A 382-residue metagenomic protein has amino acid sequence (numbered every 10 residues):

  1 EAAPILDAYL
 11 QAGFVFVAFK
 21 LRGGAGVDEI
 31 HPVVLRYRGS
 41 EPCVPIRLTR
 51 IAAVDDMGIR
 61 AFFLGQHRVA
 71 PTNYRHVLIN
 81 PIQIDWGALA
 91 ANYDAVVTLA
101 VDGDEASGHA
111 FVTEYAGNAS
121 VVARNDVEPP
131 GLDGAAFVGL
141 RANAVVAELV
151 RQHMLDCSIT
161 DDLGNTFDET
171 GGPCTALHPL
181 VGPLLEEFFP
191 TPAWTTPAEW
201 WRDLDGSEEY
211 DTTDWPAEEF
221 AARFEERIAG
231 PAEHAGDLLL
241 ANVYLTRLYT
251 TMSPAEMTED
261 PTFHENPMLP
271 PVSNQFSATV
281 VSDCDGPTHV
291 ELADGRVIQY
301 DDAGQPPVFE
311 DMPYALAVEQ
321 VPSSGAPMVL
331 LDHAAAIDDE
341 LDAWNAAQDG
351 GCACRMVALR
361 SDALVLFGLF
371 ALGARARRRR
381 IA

Functional and structural regions predicted by a protein language model:
A3-N345: Accessory, solvent-exposed terminal regions and/or long lumenal/extracellular loops of proteins
L149, C352-C354, G368: Extracellular cysteine-rich microdomains
A346-G350: Compositionally biased, charge-rich terminal segments
C352-L364: Juxtamembrane/start-of-transmembrane alpha-helix segments at the extracytoplasmic/lumenal side of membrane anchors
D362-R379: A cross-kingdom C-terminal cell-surface attachment/processing module
